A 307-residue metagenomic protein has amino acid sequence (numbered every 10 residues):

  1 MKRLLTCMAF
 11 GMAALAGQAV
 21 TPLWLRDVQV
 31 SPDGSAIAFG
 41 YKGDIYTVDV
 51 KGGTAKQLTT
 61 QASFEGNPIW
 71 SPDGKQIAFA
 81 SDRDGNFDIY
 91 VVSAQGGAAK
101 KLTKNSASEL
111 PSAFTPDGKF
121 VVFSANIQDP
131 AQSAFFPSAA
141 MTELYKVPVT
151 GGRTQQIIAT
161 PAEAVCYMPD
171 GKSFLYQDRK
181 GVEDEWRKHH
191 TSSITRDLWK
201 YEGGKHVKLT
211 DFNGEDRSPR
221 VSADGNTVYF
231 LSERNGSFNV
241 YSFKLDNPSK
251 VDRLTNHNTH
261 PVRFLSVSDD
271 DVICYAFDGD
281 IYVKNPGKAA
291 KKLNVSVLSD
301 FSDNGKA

Functional and structural regions predicted by a protein language model:
M1-L4: Positively charged n-region of N-terminal signal peptides that target proteins for export
A9-Q18: Hydrophobic h-region of N-terminal signal peptides that target proteins for export in Gram-negative bacteria
V20-G34: Short N-terminal segments immediately surrounding and downstream of signal-peptide cleavage
V20-P22, G40-Y46, T59-E65, A78-Y90 (+11 more regions): A flexible loop/linker signature enriched in serine peptidases of the S9 family
Q29, I69, A113, C166 (+2 more regions): Conserved beta-strand position repeated across blades of beta-propeller domains
P32-D33, P72-D73, P116-D117, P169-D170 (+2 more regions): Residue-level detector of Asp-centered blade-edge/turn motifs that repeat once per structural unit in beta-propeller
A55: Glycine/alanine-rich phosphate-binding loops at beta-alpha junctions
E202-G203, D246, N285-K288: Short acidic-glycine loop/turn motifs at beta-strand connectors
